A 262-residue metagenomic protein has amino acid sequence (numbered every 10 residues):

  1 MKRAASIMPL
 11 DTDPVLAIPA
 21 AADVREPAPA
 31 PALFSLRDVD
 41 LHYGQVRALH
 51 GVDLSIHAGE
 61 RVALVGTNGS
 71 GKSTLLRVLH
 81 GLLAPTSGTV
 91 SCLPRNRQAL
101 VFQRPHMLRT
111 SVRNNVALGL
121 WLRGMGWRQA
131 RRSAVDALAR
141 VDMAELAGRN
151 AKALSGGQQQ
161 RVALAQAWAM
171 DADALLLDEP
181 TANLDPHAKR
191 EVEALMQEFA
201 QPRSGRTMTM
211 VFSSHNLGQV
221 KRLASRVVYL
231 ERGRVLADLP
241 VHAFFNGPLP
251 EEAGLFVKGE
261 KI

Functional and structural regions predicted by a protein language model:
V65-T67: The feature captures the beta-strand-to-loop junction immediately N-terminal to the Walker
H80: Helix-to-loop junction immediately C-terminal to a conserved catalytic motif
R128-L146: Conserved ABC ATPase "signature" region
N150-L154, Q158: Conserved ABC ATPase signature
L175-D178: Catalytic Walker B motif of ABC-type/P-loop ATPase nucleotide-binding domains
S214-H215: H-loop/switch region of ABC-family ATPase nucleotide-binding domains
